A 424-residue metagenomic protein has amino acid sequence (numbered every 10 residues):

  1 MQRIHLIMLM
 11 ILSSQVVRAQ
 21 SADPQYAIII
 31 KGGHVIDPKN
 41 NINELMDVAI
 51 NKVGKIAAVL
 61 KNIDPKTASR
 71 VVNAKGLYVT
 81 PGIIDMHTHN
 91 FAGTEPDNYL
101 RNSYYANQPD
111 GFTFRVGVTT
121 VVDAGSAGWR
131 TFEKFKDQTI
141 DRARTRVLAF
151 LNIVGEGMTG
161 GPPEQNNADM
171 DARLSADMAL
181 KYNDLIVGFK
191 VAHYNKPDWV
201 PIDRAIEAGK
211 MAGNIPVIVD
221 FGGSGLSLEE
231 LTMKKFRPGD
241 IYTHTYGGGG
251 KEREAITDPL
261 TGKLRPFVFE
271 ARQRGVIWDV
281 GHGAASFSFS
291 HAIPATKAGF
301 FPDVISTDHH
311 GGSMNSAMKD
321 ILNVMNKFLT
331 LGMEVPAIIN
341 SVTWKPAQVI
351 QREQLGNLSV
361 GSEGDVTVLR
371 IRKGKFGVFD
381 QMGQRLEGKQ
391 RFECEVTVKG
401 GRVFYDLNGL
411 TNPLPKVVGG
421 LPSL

Functional and structural regions predicted by a protein language model:
M1-A22: Bacterial Sec-dependent N-terminal signal peptides
S21-I29, V35-G82: Histidine-rich, glycine-flanked metal-binding segment
G33, E363-V417: C-terminal cap of metal-dependent C-N hydrolases
P65-K66, V71-D141: Metal-associated gating/positioning segment near the N- to mid-region
N90-N102, E164, K251-E254, S316: Acidic/histidine-rich helix-loop elements that form or flank divalent-metal/phosphate-binding sites at the catalytic
Q108-K136, A143-G161, Y182-P197, N214-I218 (+2 more regions): Divalent metal-dependent hydrolysis catalytic cores, especially in the metallo-beta-lactamase
G188-N315: Active-site core of metal-dependent hydrolases
S290-K373: His/Asp/Glu-enriched, well-ordered alpha-helical/loop segment that forms or immediately abuts the divalent-metal
